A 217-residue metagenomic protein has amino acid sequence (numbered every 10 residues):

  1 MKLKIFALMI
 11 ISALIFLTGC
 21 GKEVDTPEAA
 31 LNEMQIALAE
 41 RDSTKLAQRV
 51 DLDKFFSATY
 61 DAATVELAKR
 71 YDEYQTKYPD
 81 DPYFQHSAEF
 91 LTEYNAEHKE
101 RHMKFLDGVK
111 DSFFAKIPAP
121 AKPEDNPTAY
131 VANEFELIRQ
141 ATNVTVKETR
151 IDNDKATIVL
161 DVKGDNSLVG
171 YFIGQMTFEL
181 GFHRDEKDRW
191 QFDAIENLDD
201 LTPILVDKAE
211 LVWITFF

Functional and structural regions predicted by a protein language model:
M1-K2: N-terminal secretory signal peptides that target proteins for export/translocation
I5-L14: Sec-dependent N-terminal signal peptides
F16-G19: C-terminal motif of bacterial Sec signal peptides marking the signal peptidase cleavage site
G21-E23: Bacterial signal peptide processing site
T26-R41: Short, aromatic-enriched amphipathic alpha-helices that serve as compact interaction elements
K45-L46: Solenoid-repeat scaffolds in large eukaryotic assemblies
V50-I151: Short solvent-exposed beta->alpha transition segments
Y130-F217: Low-complexity, intrinsically disordered terminal/linker segments enriched in charged and Gly/Pro repeats
